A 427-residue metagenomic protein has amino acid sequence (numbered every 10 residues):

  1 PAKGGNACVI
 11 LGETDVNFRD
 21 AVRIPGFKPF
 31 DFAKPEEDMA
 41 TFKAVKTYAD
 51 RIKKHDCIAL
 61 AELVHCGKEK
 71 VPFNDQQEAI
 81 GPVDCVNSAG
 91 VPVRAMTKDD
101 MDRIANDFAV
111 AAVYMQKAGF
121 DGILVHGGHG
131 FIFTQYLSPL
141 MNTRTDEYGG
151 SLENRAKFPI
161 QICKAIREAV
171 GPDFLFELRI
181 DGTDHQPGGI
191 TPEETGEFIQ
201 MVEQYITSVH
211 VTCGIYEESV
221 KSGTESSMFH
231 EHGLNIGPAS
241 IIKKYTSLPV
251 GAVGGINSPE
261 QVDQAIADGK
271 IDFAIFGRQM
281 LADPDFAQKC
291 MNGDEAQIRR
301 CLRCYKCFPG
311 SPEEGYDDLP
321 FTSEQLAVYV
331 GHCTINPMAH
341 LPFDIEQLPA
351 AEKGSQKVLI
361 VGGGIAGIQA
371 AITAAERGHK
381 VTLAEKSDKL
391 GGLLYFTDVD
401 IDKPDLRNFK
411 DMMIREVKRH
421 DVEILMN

Functional and structural regions predicted by a protein language model:
P1-V361, I365, Q369-E376, K380 (+1 more regions): Flavin-dependent oxidoreductase catalytic cores
I360-E423: Beta1-alpha1 glycine-rich phosphate/pyrophosphate-binding loop at the start of Rossmann-like nucleotide-binding domains
M426-N427: A conserved short coil-to-beta-strand element within the FAD-binding core of flavoproteins
